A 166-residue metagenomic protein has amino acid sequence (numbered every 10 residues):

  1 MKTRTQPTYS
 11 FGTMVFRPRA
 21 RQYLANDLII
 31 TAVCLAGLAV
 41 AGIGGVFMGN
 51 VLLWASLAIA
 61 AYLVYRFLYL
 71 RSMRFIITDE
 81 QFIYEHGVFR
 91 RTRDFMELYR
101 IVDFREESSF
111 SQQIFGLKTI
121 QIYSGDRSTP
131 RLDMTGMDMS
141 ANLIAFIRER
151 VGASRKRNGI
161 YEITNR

Functional and structural regions predicted by a protein language model:
M1-R166: N-terminal basic, Ser/Thr-rich segments that initiate or prime the first beta/alpha elements at protein or domain
